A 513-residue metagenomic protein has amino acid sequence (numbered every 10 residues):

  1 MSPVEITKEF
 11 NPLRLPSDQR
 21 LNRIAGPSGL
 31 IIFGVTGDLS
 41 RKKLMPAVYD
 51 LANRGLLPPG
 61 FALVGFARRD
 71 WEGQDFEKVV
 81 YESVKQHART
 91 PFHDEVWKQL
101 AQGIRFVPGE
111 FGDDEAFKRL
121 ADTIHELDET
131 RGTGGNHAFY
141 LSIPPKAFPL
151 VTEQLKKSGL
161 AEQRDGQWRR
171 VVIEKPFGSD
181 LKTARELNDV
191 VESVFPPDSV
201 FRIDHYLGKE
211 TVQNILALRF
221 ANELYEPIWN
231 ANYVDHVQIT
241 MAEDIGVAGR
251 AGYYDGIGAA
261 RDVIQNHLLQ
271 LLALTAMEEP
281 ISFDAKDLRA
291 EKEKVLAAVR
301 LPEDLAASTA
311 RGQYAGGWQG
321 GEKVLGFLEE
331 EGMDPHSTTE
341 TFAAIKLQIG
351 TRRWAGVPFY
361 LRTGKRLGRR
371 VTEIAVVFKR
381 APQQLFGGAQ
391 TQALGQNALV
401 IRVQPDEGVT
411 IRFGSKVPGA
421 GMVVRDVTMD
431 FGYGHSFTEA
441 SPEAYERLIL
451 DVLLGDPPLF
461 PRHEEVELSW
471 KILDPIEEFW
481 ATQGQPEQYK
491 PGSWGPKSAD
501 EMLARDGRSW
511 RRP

Functional and structural regions predicted by a protein language model:
M1-I173, F177-P513: Secretory/organelle targeting and membrane-embedding segments
